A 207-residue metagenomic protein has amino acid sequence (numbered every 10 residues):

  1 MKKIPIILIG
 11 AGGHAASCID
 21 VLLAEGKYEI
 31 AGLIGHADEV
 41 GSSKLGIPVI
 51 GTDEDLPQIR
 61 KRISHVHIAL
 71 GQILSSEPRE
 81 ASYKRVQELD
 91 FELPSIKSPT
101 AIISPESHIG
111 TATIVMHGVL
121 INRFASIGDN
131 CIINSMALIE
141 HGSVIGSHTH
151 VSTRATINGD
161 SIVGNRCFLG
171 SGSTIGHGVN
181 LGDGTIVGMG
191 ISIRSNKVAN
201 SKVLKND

Functional and structural regions predicted by a protein language model:
M1-K44, P57-R60: Hydrophobic, well-ordered beta-alpha structural blocks that scaffold small-molecule cofactor pockets
A11, G35-H36, G71, S98 (+1 more regions): Cofactor-binding loop segments of dinucleotide-utilizing enzymes, especially the Rossmann-like FAD- and NAD(P)+-binding
I19-V21, R79-S82, I127, V198-A199: Short amphipathic alpha-helical segments
G41-S98, I102: Phosphate-bearing ligand-interacting subdomains that bind or position ATP/ADP/UDP/GDP/NAD(P) or nucleotide-linked
H67-L70, S152-D207: Glycine-rich hexapeptide-repeat left-handed beta-helix
S82-I139: Hydrophobic, well-structured mid-protein blocks that either form specific transmembrane helices
I103-H108, V119-I127, A137-V144, A155-I162 (+2 more regions): Short, recurrent motifs enriched in small/polar residues
I109-G110, V115, I127, I133 (+6 more regions): All-beta strand scaffolds that present successive hydrophobic residues in beta-strands
